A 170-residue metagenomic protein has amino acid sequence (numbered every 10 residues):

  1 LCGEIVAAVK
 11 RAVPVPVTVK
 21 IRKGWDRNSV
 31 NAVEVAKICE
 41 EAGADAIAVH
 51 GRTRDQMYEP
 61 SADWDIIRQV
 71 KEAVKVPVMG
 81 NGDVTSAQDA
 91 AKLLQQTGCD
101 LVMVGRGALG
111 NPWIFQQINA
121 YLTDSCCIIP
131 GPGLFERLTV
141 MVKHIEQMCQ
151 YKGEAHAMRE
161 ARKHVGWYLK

Functional and structural regions predicted by a protein language model:
L1, V49-P60: Glycine-rich, proline-tolerant flexible connector loops at the mouths of alpha/beta enzymes
E4, A12-P14, N28-A46, D65 (+2 more regions): Alpha/beta catalytic cores of nucleotide-metabolism and tRNA/nucleoside-modifying enzymes
V15-D26: Conserved strand-turn element in the central/C-terminal portion of the radical SAM core barrel that lines
T18, T53, T97: Ser/Thr-centric signal marking residues that sit in or immediately flank functional binding/regulatory motifs
R22-K23, T53-R54, P77: Short, contiguous strand/loop micro-motifs
W25-S29, D55-M57: Short, well-ordered, mixed-charge alpha-helical segments that flank or form enzyme active sites
